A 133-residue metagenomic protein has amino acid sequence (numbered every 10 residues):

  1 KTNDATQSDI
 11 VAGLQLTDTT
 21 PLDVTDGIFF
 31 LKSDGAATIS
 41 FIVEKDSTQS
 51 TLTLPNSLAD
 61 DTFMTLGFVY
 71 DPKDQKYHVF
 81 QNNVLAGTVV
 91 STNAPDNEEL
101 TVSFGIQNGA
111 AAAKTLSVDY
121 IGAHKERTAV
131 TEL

Functional and structural regions predicted by a protein language model:
K1-I39: Secretory/extracellular carbohydrate-interaction modules and structurally similar beta-sandwich "look-alikes"
N3-A5, K73-D74, E126-A129: Acidic glycine-/aspartate-rich tracts in secreted/extracellular proteins
V11-G13, S40-I42, H78-F80, G122: Beta-strand signatures of extracellular beta-sandwich domains
D34, L58-D61, P95-N97, A111: Surface-exposed coil/turn segments at beta-strand junctions on protein surfaces, enriched
V43-T65: Short, aromatic/His-centered strand-loop micro-motif at the edge of beta-sheets
L54-P55, Q81-T101: Short, solvent-exposed beta-strand-to-loop segments that form ligand-recognition rims of beta-rich domains
D61-P72, Y77-Q81: Short tryptophan-centered beta-strand motifs in secreted/extracellular beta-sheet-rich domains of glycan-recognition
N93-L133: Ligand-recognition surfaces built from glycine- and aromatic
